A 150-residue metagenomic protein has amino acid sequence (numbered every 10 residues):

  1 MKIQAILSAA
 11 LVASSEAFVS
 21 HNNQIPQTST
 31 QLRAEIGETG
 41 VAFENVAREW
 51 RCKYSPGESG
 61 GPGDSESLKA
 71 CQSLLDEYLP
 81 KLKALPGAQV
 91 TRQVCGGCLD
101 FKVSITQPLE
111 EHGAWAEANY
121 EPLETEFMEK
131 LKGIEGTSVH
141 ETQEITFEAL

Functional and structural regions predicted by a protein language model:
M1-Q24: N-terminal chloroplast transit peptides
L7-A9, K53, E129: Intrinsically disordered, low-complexity segments enriched in polar/charged small residues
P26-D100, T106-P122, E135-L150: Short S/T/G/P-rich N-terminal loop/turn motif that feeds into the first structured element of a domain
E110-E111, F127-K130: Glyoxalase I/VOC metalloenzyme domain signal
